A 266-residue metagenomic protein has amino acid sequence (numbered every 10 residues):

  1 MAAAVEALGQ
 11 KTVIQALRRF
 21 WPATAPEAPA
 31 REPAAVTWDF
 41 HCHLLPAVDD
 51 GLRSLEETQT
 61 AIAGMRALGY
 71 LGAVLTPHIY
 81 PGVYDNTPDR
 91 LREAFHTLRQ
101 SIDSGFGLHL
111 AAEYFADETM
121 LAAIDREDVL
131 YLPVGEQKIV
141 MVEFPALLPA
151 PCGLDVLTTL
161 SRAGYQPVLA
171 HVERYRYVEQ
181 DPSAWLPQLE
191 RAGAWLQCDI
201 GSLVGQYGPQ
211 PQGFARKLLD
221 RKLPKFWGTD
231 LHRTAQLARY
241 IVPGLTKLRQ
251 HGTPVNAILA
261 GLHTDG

Functional and structural regions predicted by a protein language model:
A2-G105: An N-terminally biased module of ancient metal coordination in phosphate/nucleic-acid-related enzymes
A2-V5, Q10-T24, I241-G266: Mid-to-C-terminal alpha-helical segments outside catalytic/metal-binding sites
I14, D85-A192: Extended substrate/RNA-proximal surfaces in nucleic-acid metabolism proteins
W38-C42, A73-L75, L108-A112, V140-V142 (+3 more regions): Hydrophobic faces of well-ordered beta-strands that scaffold small-molecule active sites in alpha/beta enzyme cores
L44-L55, V140-L148, L203: Active-site mouth loops of central-metabolism enzymes
I79-V83, F115-E118, R174-V178, L203-Q206 (+1 more regions): Active-site environment of divalent metal-dependent phosphoester hydrolases
G193-G205: His/Asp/Glu-enriched short active-site or ligand-binding loop at hydrolase and phosphoryl-transfer sites
R221-R239: Short acidic/histidine-rich active-site segments
